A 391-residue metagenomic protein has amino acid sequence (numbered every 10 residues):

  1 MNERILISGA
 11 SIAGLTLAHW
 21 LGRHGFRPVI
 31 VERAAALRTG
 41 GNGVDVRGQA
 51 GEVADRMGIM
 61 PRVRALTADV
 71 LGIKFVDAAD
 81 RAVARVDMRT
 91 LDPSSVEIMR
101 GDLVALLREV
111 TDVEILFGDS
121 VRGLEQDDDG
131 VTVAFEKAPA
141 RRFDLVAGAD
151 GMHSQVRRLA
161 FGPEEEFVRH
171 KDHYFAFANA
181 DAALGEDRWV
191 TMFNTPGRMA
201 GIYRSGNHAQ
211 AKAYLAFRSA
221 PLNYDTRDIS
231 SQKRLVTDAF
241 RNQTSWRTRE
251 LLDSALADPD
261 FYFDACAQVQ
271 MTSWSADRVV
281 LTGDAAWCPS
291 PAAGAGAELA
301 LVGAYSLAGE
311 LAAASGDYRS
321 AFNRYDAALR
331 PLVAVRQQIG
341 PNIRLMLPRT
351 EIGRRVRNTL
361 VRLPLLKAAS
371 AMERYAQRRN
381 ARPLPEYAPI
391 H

Functional and structural regions predicted by a protein language model:
M1-I5, G22-H24, R47-N179, A220-A239 (+2 more regions): Conserved N-terminal helical subregion
R4, R27, Q210: Residues at the starts of beta-strands that form the adenosine-phosphate
I7-A35, A147-G148, A176, L235 (+2 more regions): Conserved mid-domain beta->alpha element of the FAD-binding
A36-E52: Conserved N-terminal glycine-rich FAD pyrophosphate-binding loop of Rossmann-like flavoproteins
Q126-D127, Y203-S205: Short beta-strand micro-motifs enriched in acidic
D172-R204, D225-R227: Flavin-dependent oxidoreductases
A182-A183, P196, G206, F217-A293: FAD/FMN-dependent oxidoreductases across multiple families
Q338-E386: Alpha-helical membrane-targeting segments
